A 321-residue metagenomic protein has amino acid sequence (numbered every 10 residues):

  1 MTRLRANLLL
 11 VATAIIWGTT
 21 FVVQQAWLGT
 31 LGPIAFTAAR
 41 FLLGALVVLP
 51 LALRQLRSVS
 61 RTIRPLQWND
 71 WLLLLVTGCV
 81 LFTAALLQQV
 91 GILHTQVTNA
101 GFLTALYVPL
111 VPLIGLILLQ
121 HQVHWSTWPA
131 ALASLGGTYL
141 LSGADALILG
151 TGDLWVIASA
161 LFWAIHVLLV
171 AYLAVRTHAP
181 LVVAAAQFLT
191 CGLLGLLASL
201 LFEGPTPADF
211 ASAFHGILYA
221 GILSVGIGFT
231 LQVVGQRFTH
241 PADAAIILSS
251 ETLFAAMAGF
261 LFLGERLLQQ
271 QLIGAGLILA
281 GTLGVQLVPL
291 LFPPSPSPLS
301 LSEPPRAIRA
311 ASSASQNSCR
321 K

Functional and structural regions predicted by a protein language model:
M1-A38, C79, L87, D145-V175 (+2 more regions): Glycine-/small-residue-enriched transmembrane alpha-helix faces in small-molecule transporters and effluxers
R5-A14, S60-L87, P129, T151-S159 (+3 more regions): Loop-to-transmembrane-helix transition segments
I16, T20-F21, L49-N99, L103-T104 (+2 more regions): Specific transmembrane alpha-helical segments of multi-pass solute transporters/efflux pumps, especially DMT/EamA
W27, F36, R40, G91 (+6 more regions): Hydrophobic/aromatic residues within transmembrane alpha-helices of multi-pass small-molecule transporters
G29-T83, L110-I114, F162-L169, A184-F202 (+3 more regions): Transmembrane alpha-helices of multi-pass small-molecule transport proteins
T37-A39, A100-Y107, V170-G192, V225-L261: Helix-helix packing/entry segments at the starts of transmembrane helices
F41, L49-R57, A213-H215, S249-K321: C-terminal-most transmembrane helix of multi-pass membrane proteins
V48, L75, V123-G143, A160-W163 (+3 more regions): Hydrophobic transmembrane alpha-helices of multi-pass small-molecule transport proteins
